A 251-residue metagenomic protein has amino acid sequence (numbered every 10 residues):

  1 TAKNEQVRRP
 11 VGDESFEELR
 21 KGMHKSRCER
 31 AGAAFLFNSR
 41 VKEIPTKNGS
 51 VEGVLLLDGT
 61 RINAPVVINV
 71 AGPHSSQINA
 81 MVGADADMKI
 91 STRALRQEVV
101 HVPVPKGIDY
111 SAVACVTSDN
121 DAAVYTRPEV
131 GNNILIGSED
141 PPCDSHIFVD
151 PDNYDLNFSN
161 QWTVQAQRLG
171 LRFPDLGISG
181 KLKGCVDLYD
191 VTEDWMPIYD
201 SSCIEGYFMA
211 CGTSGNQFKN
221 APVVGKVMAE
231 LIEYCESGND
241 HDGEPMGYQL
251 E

Functional and structural regions predicted by a protein language model:
T1-F16, A86-T92, C235-G247: A short alpha-helix-loop-beta-strand transition element characteristic of N-terminal alpha/beta dinucleotide-binding
T1-F37, E43-S50, L55: Flavin (FAD/FMN) cofactor-binding and adjacent substrate-gating region of FAD-dependent oxidoreductase domains
E17-R27, G72-H74, N157, Q161-R168 (+3 more regions): Mid-domain beta-loop-alpha active-site segment that forms a flexible, acidic cofactor/metal-binding surface
R27, A31, M81, V227 (+1 more regions): Active-site catalytic microenvironments for nucleophilic, acid-base chemistry
S50, D58-R61, A122, N132 (+2 more regions): Short acidic/polar mixed-charge low-complexity motifs
D58-C115: Central helical "cap/lid" subdomain
D87-S91, V104-F208: Active-site lid/adjacent beta-loop-alpha segment flanking the redox-cofactor pocket in flavoenzymes
C203-E251: C-terminal lid/capping helical subdomain adjacent to the catalytic/cofactor pocket in oxidative enzymes
